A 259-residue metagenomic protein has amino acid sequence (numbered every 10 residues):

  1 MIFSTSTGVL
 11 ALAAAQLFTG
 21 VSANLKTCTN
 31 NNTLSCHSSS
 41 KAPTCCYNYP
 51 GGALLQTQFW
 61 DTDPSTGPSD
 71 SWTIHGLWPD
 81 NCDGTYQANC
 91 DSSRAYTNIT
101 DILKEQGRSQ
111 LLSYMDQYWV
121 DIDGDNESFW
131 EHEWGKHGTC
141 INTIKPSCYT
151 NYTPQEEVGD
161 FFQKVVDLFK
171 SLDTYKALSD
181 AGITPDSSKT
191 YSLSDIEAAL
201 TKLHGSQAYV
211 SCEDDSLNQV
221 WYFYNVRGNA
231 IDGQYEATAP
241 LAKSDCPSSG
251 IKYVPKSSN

Functional and structural regions predicted by a protein language model:
M1-L25: Fungal secretory targeting signals
I2-F3, T73, E157, S192: Secondary-structure junction/capping motif
S4-A11, A95, I99-T100, S188-D195: General structural signal for secondary-structure boundaries
Q16, V21-S22, T29, S38-S39 (+2 more regions): Residue-level signal for mature regions of secreted extracellular proteins and peptides
K26, L34, P43-T44, A88 (+4 more regions): Extracellular secreted precursors and ectodomains with disulfide-bonded cysteine-rich loops/domains
T29-Y118: N-terminal carbohydrate-binding/catalytic regions of secreted carbohydrate-active enzymes
D116-N259: C-terminal, well-folded lobe of enzymatic/effector domains
